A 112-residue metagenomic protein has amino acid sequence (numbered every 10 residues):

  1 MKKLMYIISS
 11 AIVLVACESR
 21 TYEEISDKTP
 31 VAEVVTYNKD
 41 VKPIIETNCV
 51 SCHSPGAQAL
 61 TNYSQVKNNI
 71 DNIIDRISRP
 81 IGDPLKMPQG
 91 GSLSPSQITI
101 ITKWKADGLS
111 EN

Functional and structural regions predicted by a protein language model:
M1-E18: Sec-dependent bacterial lipoprotein signal peptides
C17-N112: Aromatic- and Gly/Pro-enriched helix-to-coil junctions and flexible linker segments
